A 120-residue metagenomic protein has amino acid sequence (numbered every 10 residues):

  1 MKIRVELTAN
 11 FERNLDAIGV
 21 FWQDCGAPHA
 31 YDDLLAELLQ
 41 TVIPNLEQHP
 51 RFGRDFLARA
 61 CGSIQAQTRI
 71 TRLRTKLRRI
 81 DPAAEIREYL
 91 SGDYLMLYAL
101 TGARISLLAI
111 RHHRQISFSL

Functional and structural regions predicted by a protein language model:
M1-I86, L120: Basic, Lys/Arg-enriched alpha-helical interface segments
L77-L120: Enriched for short, Lys/Arg-rich terminal
